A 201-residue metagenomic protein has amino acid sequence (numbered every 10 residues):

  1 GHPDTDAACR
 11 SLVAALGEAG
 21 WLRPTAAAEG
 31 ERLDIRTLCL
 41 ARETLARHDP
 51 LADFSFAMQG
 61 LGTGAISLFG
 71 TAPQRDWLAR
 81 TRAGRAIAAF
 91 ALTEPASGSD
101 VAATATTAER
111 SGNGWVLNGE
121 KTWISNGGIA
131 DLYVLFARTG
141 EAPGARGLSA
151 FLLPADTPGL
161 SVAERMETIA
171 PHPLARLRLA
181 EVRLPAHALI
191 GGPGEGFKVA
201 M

Functional and structural regions predicted by a protein language model:
G1-A19, G30: Short secondary-structure junction/hinge motifs that connect adjacent elements
G17-R85, N126-L132: Internal helix-loop-helix
R42-A46, L153-P158, A180-L184: Short Ser/Thr-interspersed hydrophobic loop/turn segments at strand-loop and sheet-helix junctions that line or gate
T71, F151, L179: Residue-level signal for inorganic ion chemistry
G84-L92: A short, Trp-centered hydrophobic/proline-enriched beta-strand micro-motif
T106-E109: A structural signal for short hydrophobic beta-strand segments in well-ordered beta-sheet cores
N118-S161: A short core secondary-structure module
L160-M201: Glycine-rich beta->alpha junctions and the first turn(s) of the following alpha-helix
